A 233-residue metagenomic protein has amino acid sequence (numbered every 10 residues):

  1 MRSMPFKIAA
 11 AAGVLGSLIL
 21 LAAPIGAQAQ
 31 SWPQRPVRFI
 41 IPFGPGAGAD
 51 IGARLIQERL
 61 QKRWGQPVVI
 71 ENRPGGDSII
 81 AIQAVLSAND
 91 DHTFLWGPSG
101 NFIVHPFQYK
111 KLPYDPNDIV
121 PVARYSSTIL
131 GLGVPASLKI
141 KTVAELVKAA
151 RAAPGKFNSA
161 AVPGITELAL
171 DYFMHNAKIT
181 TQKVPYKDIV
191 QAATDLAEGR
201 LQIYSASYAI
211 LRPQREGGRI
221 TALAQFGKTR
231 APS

Functional and structural regions predicted by a protein language model:
A9-A23: Bacterial N-terminal signal peptides
P24-F39, W64-P67, N89-H92, I140 (+2 more regions): Immediate post-signal peptide segment of exported/extracytoplasmic ligand-binding proteins
F39-G52, P74-D77, A160-G164: Extracytoplasmic "Venus flytrap"
L60, A84-H92, F107-Q191, K228: Hinge/capping helix and adjacent helix->loop/strand transition within the periplasmic-binding protein
I79-D90, D171-N176, V190-R200, Y204 (+1 more regions): Short helices/loops that flank or line small-molecule/ion binding pockets
D91-G97, N158-A160, Q202-A206, A222-A224: Paired acidic/hydrophobic, glycine-rich loop segments that form the ligand-binding mouth/hinge of periplasmic-binding
W96-N101, H105, P163, D188-I189 (+2 more regions): Beta->alpha turn/N-cap motifs
D115, S127, I210-S233: C-terminal lobe and pocket-closing loops of periplasmic/extracytoplasmic Venus-flytrap solute-binding proteins
